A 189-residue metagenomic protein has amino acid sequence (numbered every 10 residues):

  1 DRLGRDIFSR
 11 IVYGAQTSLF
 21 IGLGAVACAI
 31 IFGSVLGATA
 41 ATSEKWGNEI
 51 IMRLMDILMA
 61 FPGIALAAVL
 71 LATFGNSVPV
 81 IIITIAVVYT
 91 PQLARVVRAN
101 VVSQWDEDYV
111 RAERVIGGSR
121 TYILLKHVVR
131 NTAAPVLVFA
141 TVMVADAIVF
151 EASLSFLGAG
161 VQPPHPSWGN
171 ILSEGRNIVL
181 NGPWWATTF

Functional and structural regions predicted by a protein language model:
D1, C28-G33, A41-T42, G47-Q104 (+2 more regions): Generic hydrophobic transmembrane alpha-helix motif, especially the helices
D1-S34, A38-T39, K45-E49, I64 (+5 more regions): Gly/Trp-centered helix-boundary motif
R5-F20, G24, E44-M52, V102-D106 (+1 more regions): Amphipathic cytosolic juxtamembrane alpha-helices at the membrane-cytosol interface of multi-pass membrane transporters
D6, R10, G14, V69 (+3 more regions): Amphipathic alpha-helical interaction/coupling elements
I21-A25, I51-L54, A67, V80-T84 (+4 more regions): Hydrophobic core positions of alpha-helical segments in small-molecule transporters and transporter systems
C28-V35, V129-A147: Hydrophobic alpha-helical transmembrane segments
M59, L70-F74, N100-V101, F150-F189: Glycine-rich helix-loop "coupling/hinge" segments at transmembrane-helix boundaries in multipass transporters
V87-V88, A134, V138-V142, P183-F189: C-terminal transmembrane helix and the adjacent membrane-cytosol boundary/short C-terminal tail of inner/organellar
